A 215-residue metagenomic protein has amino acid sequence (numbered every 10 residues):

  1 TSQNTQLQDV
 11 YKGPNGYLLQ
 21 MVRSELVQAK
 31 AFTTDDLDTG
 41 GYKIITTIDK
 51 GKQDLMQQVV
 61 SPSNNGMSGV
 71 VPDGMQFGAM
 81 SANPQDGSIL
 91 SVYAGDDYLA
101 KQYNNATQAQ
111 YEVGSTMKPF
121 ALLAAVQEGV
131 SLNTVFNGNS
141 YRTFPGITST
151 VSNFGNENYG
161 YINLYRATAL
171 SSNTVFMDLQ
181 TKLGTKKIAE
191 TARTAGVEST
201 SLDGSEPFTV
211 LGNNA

Functional and structural regions predicted by a protein language model:
T1-T47, F208-L211: Non-catalytic, structured segments within soluble enzyme domains
K12, V130-I188: Conserved catalytic neighborhood of penicillin-recognizing serine enzymes
T34-D35, G51-N83, Y165-T168, T181: Beta-lactamase-like hydrolase cores
I44, P72-L99, A195: A short, well-structured edge-of-sheet supersecondary motif
M56, G87, Q110-G138, A167: Active-site SXXK
Y98-A109: A short, polar/charged loop-to-alpha-helix boundary motif
L183-T200: Short, charged, amphipathic alpha-helices and their helix-cap/turn boundaries
E198-A215: Active-site-proximal helix/loop microenvironment of the serine DD-peptidase/beta-lactamase transpeptidase fold
